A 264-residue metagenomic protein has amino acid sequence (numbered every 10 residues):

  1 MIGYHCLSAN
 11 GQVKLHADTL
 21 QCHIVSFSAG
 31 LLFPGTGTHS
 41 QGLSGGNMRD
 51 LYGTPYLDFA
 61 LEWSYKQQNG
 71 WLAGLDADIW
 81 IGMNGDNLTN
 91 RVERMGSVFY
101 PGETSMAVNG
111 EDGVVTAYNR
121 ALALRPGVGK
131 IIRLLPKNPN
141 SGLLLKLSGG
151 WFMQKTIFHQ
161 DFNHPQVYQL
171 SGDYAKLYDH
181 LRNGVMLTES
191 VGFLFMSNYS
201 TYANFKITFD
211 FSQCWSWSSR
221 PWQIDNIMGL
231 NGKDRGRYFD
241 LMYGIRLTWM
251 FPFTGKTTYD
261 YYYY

Functional and structural regions predicted by a protein language model:
M1-A9: Hydrophobic h-region of N-terminal signal peptides that target proteins for export in Gram-negative bacteria
A9-Q68, L72, T248-P252, Y264: Short glycine/proline- and aromatic-enriched beta-strand/turn motifs that initiate or cap beta-hairpins
D18-F27, N69-L75, L122, P139-L145 (+3 more regions): Outer-envelope beta-barrel architecture signal
V25-F33, W63, L75-I81, L145-M153 (+3 more regions): Transmembrane beta-barrel strands of outer-membrane/channel proteins
T36-Y52, G82-A121, Q154-G184, S218-N226 (+2 more regions): Extracellular/periplasm-exposed beta-strand and loop segments of Gram-negative cell-envelope proteins, dominated by
D58-A60, A121, R125-G127, T188-S190 (+1 more regions): Membrane-embedded beta-strand positions in outer-membrane beta-barrel channels/transporters
K66-G70, W80, R133-L135, M196-Y202 (+1 more regions): Outer-membrane beta-barrel channels and translocator barrels
E189-Y264: Predominantly the C-terminal beta-signal and adjacent terminal strand-loop region of outer-membrane beta-barrel
